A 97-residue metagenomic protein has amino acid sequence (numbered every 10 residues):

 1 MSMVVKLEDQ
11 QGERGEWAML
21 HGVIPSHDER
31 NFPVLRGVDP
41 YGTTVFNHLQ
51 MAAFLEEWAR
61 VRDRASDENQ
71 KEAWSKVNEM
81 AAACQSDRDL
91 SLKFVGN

Functional and structural regions predicted by a protein language model:
M1-N97: Acidic (Asp/Glu-rich) sequence patches and key acidic residues that form negatively charged surfaces used
